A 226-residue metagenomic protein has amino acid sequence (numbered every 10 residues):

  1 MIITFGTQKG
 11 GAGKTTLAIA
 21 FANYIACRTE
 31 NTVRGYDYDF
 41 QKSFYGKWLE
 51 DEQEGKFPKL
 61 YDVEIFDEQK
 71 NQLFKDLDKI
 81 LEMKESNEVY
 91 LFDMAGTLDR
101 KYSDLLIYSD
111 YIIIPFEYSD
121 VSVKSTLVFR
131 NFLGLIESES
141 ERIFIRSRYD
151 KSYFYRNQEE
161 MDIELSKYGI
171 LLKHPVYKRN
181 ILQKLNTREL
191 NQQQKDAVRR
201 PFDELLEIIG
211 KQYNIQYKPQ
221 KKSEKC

Functional and structural regions predicted by a protein language model:
I2, G6-Q8, A12, I19 (+2 more regions): P-loop/Walker-type NTP enzyme "switch/lid" segment
T15-A22, T126-L127: Motif I (Walker A/P-loop) of helicase-class P-loop NTPases
R34-G35, F92, I114, F144-R146: Structural beta-sheet core signal
K101-D120: Inter-motif core of Ras-like GTPase G domains
K124-E139: Conserved C-terminal guanine-recognition region of P-loop GTPase G domains, centered on the G4
R148-F154, E159-Q192: Beta-strand-loop-alpha "switch" segments that mediate conformational coupling across diverse proteins
R188-C226: NTP-binding/hydrolysis catalytic cores, primarily Walker-type P-loop NTPases
